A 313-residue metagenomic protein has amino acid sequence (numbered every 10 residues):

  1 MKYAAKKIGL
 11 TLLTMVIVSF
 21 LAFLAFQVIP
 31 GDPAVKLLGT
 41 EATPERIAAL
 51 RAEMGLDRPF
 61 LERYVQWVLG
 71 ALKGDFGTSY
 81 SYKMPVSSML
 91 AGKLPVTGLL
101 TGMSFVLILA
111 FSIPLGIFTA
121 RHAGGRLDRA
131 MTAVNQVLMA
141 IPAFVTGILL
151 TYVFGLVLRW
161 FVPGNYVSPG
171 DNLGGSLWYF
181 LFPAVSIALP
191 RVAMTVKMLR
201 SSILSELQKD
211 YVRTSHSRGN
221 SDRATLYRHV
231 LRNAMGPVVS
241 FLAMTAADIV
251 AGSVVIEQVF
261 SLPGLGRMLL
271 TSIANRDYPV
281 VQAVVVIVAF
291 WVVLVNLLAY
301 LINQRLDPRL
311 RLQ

Functional and structural regions predicted by a protein language model:
K2-Y3, L12, L90, L94-D128 (+2 more regions): Alpha-helical transmembrane segments of integral membrane proteins, especially multi-pass inner/plasma-membrane
A5-K7: Hydrophobic alpha-helical segments of polytopic membrane proteins
T11, S19, E41, Q136 (+4 more regions): Residue-level recognition of pore/gate-forming positions within transmembrane alpha-helices of multi-pass
M15-V65, L158-Y179: Hydrophobic alpha-helical transmembrane segments of membrane transport/permease proteins and related membrane-embedded
V18, A22-F26, G147, T151 (+6 more regions): Juxtamembrane/transmembrane-helix interface segments of polytopic membrane transporters
A22-V28, R58, Q66-L69, V134-G164 (+1 more regions): Membrane-water interface segments at the C-terminal ends of transmembrane alpha-helices in multi-pass inner-membrane
A52-L61, K73-V86, V167-F180, I187 (+1 more regions): Membrane-interfacial helix-loop-helix junctions in multi-pass membrane proteins
D57-I113: An internal, D/E-rich "acidic patch" concept
